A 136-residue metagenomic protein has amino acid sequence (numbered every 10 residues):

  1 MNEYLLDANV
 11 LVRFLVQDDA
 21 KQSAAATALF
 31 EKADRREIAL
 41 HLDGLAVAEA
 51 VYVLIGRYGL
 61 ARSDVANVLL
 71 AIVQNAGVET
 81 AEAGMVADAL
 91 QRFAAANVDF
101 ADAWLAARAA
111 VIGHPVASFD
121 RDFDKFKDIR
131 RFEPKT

Functional and structural regions predicted by a protein language model:
M1-L42, R57-N67, K135-T136: Short, well-structured N-terminal submotif of metal-dependent ribonuclease cores
E3, N75, A106-T136: Acidic, PIN/NYN-like endoribonuclease modules and their adjacent C-terminal/linker elements
D7, D102, D120: Acidic active-site catalytic centers that drive phospho-/nucleotidyl reactions and related ester hydrolyses
L11, V47, F123-D124: A generic structural signal for short hydrophobic patches within well-formed alpha-helices
L42-A46, E82-M85: Short, conserved alpha-helical segments within structured domains
V51-I55, L70-V73, L90: Amphipathic alpha-helical segments within well-ordered protein domains
A76-A117: Active-site neighborhoods of divalent-metal-dependent phosphate/nucleic-acid chemistry enzymes
